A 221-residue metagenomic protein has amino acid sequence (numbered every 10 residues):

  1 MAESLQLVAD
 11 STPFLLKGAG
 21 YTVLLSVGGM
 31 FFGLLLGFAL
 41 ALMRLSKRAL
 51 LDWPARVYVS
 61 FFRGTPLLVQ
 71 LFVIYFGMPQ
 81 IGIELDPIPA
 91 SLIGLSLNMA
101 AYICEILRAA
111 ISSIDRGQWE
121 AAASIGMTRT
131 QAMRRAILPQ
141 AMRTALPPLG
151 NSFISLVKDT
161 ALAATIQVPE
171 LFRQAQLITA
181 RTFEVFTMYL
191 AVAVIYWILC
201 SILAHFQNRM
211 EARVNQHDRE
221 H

Functional and structural regions predicted by a protein language model:
M1-H221: Transmembrane alpha-helices and adjacent helix-loop boundaries
